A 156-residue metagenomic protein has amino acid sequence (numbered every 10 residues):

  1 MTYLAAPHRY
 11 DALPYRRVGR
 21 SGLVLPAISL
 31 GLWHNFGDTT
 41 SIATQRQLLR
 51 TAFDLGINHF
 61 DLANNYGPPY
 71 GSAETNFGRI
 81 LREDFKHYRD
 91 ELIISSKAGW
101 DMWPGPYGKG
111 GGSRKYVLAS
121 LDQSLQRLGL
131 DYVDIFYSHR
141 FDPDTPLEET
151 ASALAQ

Functional and structural regions predicted by a protein language model:
M1-L92: N-terminal binding-site loop/beta-alpha segment at the start of enzyme catalytic domains that lines or forms
L30, L62, S96, I135-S138: Conserved beta-strand positions
H34, N64-Y66, A98-M102, H139-D142: Active-site-proximal loop/turn and secondary-structure-junction residues that shape catalytic pockets, frequently
A73-F77, D90, I94, S113 (+2 more regions): Generic hydrophobic, aliphatic-rich segments that mediate packing or membrane embedding
D84-G112: Structural motif corresponding to the early beta-alpha repeats
D101-Q156: Glycine/proline-rich, positively charged, aromatic-decorated active-site loop/lid region on the catalytic face
